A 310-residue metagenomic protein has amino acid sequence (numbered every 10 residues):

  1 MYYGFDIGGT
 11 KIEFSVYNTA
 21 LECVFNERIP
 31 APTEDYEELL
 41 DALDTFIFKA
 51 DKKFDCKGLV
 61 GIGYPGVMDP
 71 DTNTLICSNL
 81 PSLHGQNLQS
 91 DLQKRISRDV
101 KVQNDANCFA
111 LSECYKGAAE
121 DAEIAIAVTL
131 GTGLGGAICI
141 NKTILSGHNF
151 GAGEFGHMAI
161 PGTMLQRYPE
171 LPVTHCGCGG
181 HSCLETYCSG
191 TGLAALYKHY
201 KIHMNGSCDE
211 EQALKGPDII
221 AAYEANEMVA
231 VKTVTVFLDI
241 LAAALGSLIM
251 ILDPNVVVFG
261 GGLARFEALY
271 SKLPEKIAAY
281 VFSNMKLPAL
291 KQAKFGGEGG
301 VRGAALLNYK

Functional and structural regions predicted by a protein language model:
M1-L59, D69-T72, S90-V100, Y115-A122 (+1 more regions): ATP-binding/phosphotransfer module of carbohydrate and carboxylate kinases, centering on a glycine-rich
D6, G61-P65, A127-G133, A137-C139: Short beta-strand segments
Y17-N18, S112, A137-N141, L145-G147 (+1 more regions): Short beta-strand-to-turn element immediately C-terminal to the catalytic PLP-Schiff-base lysine in fold type I
C23, T74-L75, I144-L145: Hydrophobic "anchor" residues
N26-R28, S78, G147: Residue-level detector of high-confidence beta-strand sites
T74-H84: A charged helix-plus-loop insertion that forms the helical arch/lid used to bind and gate nucleic-acid substrates
V102-A106, A110: Short loop/edge segments at beta-strand edges and connector loops that shape dinucleotide/nucleotide cofactor-binding
A152-F155: Structural signature of FAD isoalloxazine-binding scaffolds in flavoprotein oxidoreductases
